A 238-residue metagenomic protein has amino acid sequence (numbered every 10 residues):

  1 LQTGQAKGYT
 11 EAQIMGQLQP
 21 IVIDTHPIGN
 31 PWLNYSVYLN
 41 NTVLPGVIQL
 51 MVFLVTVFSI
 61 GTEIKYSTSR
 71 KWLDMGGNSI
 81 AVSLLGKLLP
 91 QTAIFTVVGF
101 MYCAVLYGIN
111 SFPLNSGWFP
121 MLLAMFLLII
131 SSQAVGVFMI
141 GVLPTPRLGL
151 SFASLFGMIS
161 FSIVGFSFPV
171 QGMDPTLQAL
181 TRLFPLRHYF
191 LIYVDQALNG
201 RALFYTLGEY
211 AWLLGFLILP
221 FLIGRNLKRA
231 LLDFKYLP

Functional and structural regions predicted by a protein language model:
L1-V55, L227: Transport-system extracytoplasmic interface segments
G8-Q13, L18, S79, A104 (+2 more regions): Homeobox/homeodomain signature
M15, D24, I28-W32, W72-L85 (+6 more regions): Juxtamembrane loop-helix boundary motifs flanking transmembrane segments in multi-pass membrane proteins
G29-L106: Hydrophobic alpha-helical transmembrane segments of multi-pass membrane transport proteins
A93, M101-V105, F112-P238: Membrane-spanning alpha-helical segments of multipass transporters and channels
